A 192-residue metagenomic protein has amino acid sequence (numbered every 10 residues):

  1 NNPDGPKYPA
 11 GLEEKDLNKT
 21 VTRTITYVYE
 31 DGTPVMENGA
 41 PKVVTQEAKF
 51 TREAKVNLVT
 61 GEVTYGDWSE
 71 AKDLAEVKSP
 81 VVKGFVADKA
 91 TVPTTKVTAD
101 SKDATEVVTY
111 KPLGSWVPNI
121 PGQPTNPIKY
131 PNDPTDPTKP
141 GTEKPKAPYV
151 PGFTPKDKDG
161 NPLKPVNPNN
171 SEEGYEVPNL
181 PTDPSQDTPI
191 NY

Functional and structural regions predicted by a protein language model:
N1-Y192: Extracellular modular ligand-binding repeats in secreted and cell-surface proteins
